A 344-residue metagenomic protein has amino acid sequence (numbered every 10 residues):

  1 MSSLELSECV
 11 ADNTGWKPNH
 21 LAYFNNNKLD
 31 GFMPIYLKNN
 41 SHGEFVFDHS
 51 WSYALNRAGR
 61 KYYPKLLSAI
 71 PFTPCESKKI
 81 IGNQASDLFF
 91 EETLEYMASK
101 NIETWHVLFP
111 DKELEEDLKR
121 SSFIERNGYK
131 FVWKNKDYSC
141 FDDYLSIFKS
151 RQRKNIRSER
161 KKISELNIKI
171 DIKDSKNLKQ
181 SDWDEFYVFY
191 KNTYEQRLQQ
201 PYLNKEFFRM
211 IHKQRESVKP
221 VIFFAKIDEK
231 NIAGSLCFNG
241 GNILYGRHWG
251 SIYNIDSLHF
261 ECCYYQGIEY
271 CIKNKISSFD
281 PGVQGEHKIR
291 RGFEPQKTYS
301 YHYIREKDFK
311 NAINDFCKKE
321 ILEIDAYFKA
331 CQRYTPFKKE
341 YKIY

Functional and structural regions predicted by a protein language model:
M1-Y344: N-acyltransferase acceptor-side catalytic subdomain
